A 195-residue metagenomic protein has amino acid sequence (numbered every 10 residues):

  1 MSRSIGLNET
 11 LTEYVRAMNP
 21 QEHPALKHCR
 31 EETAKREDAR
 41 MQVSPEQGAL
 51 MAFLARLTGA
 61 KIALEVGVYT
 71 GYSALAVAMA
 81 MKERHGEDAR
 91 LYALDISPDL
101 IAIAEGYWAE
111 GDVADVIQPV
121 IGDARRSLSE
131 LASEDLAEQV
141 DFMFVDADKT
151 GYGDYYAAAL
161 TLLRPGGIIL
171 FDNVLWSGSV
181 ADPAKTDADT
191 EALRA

Functional and structural regions predicted by a protein language model:
M1-L26, R36: N-terminal auxiliary segments of SAM/dcSAM-dependent transferases
C29: Beta-strand-loop-alpha "switch" segments that mediate conformational coupling across diverse proteins
R40-L128: SAM cofactor-binding core of SAM-dependent methyltransferases, primarily the Rossmann-like beta-alpha-beta module
L94, G122, V145-A147, G166-N173: Active-site flanking residues adjacent to catalytic metal/cofactor-binding acidic residues
S129-S133, Y156-A159: Distinct, well-ordered alpha-helical segments
L131-M143: A short acidic, Gly/Pro-enriched loop at the edge of an enzyme's catalytic core that lines a small-molecule cofactor
D141-G151: A short SAM/SAH-binding and catalytic strip from SAM-dependent methyltransferases
G151-A195: C-terminal substrate-binding/active-site "lid" region of AdoMet-derived donor-dependent transferases
